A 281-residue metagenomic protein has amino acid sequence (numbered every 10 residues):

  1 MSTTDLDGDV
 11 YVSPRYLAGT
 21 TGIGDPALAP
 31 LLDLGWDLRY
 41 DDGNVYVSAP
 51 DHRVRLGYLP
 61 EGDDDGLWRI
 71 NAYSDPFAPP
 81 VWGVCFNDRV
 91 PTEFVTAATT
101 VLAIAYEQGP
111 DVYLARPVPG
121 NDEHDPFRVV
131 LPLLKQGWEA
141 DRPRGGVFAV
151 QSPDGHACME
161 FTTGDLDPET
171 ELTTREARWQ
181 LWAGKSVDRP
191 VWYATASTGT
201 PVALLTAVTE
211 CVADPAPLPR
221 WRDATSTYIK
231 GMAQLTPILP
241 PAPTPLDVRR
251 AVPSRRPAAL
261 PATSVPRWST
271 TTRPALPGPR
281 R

Functional and structural regions predicted by a protein language model:
M1-R281: Compositionally biased accessory segments in Actinobacterial proteins
